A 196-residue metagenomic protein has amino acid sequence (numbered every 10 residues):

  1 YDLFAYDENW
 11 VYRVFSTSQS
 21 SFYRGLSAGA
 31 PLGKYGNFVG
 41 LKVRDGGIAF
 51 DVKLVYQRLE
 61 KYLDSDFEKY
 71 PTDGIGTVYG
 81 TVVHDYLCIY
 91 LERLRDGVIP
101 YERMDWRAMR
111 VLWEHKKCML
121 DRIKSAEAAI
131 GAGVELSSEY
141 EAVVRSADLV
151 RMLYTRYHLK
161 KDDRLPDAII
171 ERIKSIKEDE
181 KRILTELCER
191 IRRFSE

Functional and structural regions predicted by a protein language model:
D2-E114: Noncatalytic regulatory segments and standalone regulatory/sensor domains
D105-E196: Charged, long alpha-helical assembly modules
